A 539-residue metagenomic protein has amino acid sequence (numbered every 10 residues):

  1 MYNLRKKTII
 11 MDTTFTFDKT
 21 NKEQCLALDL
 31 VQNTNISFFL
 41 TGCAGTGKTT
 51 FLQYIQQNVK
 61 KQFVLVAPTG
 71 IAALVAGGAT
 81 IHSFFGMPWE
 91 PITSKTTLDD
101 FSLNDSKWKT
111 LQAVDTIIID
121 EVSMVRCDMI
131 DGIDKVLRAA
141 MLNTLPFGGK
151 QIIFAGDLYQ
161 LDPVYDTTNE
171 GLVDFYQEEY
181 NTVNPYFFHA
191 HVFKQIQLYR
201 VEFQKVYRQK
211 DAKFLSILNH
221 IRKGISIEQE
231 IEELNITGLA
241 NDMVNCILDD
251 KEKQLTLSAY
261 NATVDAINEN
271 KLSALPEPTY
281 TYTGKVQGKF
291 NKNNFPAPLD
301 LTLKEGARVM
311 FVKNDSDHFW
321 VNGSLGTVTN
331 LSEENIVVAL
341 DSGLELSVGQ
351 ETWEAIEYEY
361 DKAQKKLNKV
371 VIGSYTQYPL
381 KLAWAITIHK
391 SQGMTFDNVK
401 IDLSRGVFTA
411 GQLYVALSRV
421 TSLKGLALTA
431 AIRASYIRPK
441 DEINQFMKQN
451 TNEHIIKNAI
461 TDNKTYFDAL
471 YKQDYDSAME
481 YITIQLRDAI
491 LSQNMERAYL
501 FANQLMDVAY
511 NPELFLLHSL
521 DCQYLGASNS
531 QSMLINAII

Functional and structural regions predicted by a protein language model:
Y2-I539: Conserved ATP-binding/catalytic motifs of P-loop helicase motor domains
